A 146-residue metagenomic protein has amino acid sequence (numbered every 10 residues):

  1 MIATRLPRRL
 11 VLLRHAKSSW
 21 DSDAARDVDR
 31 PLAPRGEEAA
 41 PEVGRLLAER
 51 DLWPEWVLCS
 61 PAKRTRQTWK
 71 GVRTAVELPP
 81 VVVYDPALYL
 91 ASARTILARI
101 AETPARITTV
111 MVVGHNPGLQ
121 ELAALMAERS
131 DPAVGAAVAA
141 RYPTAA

Functional and structural regions predicted by a protein language model:
I2-A91, A127, D131-P132, Y142: Active-site-proximal alpha-helix that buttresses catalytic centers in soluble enzyme cores
A25-R26, E55, L97-R99, V113: Surface-exposed beta-strand edges and their flanking turn/coil or helix-capping segments
W69-K70, L97, A123-A124: A short local structural element in Rossmann-fold oxidoreductases
L88-R106: Short phosphate-binding loop-to-helix
A101-A146: Active-site-adjacent alpha-helix immediately C-terminal to a catalytic or transition-state-stabilizing loop
